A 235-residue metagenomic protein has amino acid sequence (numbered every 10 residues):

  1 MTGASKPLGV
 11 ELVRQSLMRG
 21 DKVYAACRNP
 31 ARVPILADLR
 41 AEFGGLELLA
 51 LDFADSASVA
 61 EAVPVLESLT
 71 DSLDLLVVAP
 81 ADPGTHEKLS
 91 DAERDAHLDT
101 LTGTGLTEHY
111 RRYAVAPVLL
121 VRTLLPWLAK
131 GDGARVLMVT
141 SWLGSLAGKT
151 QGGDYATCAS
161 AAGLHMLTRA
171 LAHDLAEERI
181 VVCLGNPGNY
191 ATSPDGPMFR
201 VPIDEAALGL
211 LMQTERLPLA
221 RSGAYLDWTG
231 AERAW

Functional and structural regions predicted by a protein language model:
M1-Q15: N-terminal Rossmann NAD(P)H-binding glycine-rich loop of SDR-like oxidoreductase domains
S5, A81-E177: Catalytic loop of short-chain dehydrogenase/reductase
R19-P34: Conserved glycine-rich Rossmann-like NAD(P)H-binding loop of the short-chain dehydrogenase/reductase
R40-A57: Rossmann-fold cofactor-recognition segment
F43-E47, V65-H86, L219: A glycine-rich helix->loop->beta "capping" turn within Rossmann-like NAD(P)(H)-dependent oxidoreductase domains
D52-T70: Conserved Rossmann-fold cofactor-binding substructure of NAD(P)-dependent oxidoreductases
V77, L137, V182-G185, D195: Hydrophobic structural elements of the Rossmann-like NAD(P)H-binding subdomain that define the short-chain
E177, L184-T192, G196-W235: C-terminal helical subdomain
